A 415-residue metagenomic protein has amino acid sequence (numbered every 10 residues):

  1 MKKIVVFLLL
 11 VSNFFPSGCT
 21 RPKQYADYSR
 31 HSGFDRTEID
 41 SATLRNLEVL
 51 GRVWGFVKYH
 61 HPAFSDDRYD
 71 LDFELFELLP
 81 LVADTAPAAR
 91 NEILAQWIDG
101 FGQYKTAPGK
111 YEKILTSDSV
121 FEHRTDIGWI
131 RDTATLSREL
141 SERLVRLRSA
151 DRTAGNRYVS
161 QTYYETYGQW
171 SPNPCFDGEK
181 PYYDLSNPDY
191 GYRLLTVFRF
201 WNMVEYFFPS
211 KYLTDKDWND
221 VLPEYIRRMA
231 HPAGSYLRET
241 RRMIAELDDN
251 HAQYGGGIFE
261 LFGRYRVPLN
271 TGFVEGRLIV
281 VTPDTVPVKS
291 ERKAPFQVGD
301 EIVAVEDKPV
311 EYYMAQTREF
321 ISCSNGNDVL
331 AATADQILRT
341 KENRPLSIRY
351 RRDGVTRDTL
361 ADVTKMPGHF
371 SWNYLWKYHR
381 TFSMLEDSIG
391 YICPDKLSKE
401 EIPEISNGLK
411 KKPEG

Functional and structural regions predicted by a protein language model:
M1-Q24: Bacterial Sec-dependent N-terminal signal peptides
S29-H31, R36, A42, V49-D177: Cationic-aromatic interfacial patches
F34, A42, F56-H61, D66-D70 (+10 more regions): Cleft-lining beta-strand/loop regions that shape enzyme active-site pockets
A42-T43, L47-F56, V120-Y167, L185-Y206 (+3 more regions): PDZ/PDZ-like domain segments forming the peptide/carboxylate-binding groove, activating on the N-terminal beta-strands
N46-L50, E74-L75, A89-W97, R193-V197 (+6 more regions): Stable alpha-helical elements in mature extracytoplasmic
D184-L185, P209, D217-M229: Short His/Asp/Glu-rich catalytic/ion-coordination signatures at enzyme active sites or charged loops
A315-N327: Short, compositionally biased
